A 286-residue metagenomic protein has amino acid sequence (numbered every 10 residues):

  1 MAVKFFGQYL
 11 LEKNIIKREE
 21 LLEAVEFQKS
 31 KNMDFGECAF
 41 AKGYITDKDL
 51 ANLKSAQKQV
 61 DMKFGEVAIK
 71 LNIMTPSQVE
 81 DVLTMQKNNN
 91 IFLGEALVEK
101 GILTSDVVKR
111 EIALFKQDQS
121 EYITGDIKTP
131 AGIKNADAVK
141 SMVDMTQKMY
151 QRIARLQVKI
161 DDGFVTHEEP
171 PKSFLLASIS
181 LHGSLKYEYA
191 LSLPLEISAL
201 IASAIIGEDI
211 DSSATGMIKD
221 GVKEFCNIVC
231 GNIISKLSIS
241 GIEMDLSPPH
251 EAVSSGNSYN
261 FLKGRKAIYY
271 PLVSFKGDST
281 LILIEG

Functional and structural regions predicted by a protein language model:
M1-S141, K148-Q157, E169-P171, L200 (+3 more regions): Non-catalytic accessory regions
E121-G125, A136-G216, Y269-G286: Generalized protein targeting/export and membrane-interface segments
I127-A131, I210, G241, R265: Metal-dependent nucleotide-binding catalytic modules
I160-E169, I242-V253: Long, charged, glycine-rich C-terminal linkers/tails
E208-N227, I234, S238-E243: Conserved helix-adjacent loop modules within structured domains
G256-S258, K263-P271: Low-complexity, intrinsically disordered Gly/Pro/Thr-rich segments
